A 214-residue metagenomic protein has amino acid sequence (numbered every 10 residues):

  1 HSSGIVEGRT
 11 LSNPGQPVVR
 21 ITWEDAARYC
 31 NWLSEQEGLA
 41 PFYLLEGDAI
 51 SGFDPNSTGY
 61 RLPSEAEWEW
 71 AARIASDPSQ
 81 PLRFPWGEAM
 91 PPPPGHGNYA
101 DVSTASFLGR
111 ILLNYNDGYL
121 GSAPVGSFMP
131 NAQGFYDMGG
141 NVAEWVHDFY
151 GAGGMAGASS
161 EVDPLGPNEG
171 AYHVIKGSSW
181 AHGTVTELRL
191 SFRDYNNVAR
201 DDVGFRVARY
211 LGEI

Functional and structural regions predicted by a protein language model:
H1-S12: Short, conserved catalytic-motif segment at the N-terminal edge
I5, Y172, V185, D202-F205: General helical secondary-structure elements
S12, P17-R193, N197: Functional-site microenvironments in short loops/helix caps that host divalent-cation chemistry
D201-I214: Short, structured beta-strand segments at or near domain termini in extracellular proteins/domains
